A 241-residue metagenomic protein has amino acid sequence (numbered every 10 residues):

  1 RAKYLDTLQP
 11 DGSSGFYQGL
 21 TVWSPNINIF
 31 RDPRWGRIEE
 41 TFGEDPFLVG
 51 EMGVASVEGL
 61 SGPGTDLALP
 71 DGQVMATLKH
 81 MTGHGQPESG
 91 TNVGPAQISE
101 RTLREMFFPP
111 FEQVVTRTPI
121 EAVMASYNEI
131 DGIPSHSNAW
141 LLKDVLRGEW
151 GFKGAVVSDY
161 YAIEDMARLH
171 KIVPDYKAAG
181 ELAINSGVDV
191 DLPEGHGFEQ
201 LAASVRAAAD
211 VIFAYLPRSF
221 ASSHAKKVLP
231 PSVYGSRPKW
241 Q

Functional and structural regions predicted by a protein language model:
R1-Q241: Glycoside hydrolase catalytic-domain context in secreted enzymes
